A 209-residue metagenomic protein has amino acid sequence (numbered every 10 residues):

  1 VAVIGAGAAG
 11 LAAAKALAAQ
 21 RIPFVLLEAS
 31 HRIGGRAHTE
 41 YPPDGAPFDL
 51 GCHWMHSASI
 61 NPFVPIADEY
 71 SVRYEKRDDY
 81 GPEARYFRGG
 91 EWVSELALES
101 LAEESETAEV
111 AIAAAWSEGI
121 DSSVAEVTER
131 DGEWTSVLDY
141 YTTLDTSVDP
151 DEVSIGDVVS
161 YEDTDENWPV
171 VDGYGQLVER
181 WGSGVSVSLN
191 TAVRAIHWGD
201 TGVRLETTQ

Functional and structural regions predicted by a protein language model:
V1-Q209: FAD-dinucleotide binding site
